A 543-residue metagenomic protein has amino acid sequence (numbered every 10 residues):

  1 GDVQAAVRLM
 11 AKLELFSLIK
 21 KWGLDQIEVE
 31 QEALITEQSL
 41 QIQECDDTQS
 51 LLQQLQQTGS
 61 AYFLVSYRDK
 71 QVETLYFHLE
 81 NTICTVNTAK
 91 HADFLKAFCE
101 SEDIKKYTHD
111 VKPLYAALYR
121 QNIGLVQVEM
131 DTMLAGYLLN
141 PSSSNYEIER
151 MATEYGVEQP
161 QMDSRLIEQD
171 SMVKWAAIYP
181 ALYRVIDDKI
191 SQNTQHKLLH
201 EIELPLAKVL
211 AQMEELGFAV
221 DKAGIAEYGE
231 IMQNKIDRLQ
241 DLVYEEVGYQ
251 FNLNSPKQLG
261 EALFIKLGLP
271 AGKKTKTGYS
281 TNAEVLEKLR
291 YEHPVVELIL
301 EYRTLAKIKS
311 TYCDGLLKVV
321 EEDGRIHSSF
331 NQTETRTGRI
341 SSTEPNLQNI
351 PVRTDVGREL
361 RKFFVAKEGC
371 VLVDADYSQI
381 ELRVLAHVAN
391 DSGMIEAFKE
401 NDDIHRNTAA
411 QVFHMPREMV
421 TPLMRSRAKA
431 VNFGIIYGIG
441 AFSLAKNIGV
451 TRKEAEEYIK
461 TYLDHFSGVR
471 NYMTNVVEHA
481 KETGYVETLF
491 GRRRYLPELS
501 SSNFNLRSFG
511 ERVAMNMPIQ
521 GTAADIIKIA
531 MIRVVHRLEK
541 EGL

Functional and structural regions predicted by a protein language model:
G1, I123-E129, L166-K174, Q192-I202 (+5 more regions): Structural motif
G1-K90, K106-H109, R165, M172-D355 (+8 more regions): Conserved "right-hand" nucleotidyltransferase catalytic core of DNA-directed polymerases
F77-N81, L139-M162, S171, I178 (+1 more regions): Function-dense linear segments that define catalytic or interfacial modules in macromolecule-processing proteins
I83, S101-E102, Q121-Q127, K189 (+7 more regions): Secondary-structure transition/capping motifs at alpha-helix termini and the adjoining loop/turn into the next element
A92-K189, E201: Charged catalytic and DNA/RNA-contacting regions of genome-maintenance and nucleic-acid-processing enzymes
I148, W175-I178, P205, E381 (+5 more regions): Catalytic-loop motifs flanking and including active-site residues across diverse enzymes
P160, E215, H327-S328, Q332-T335 (+1 more regions): Conserved catalytic core of nucleic-acid polymerases
I190-I202, L206, I526, A530-L543: Active-site palm subdomain of RNA-directed nucleic acid polymerases
